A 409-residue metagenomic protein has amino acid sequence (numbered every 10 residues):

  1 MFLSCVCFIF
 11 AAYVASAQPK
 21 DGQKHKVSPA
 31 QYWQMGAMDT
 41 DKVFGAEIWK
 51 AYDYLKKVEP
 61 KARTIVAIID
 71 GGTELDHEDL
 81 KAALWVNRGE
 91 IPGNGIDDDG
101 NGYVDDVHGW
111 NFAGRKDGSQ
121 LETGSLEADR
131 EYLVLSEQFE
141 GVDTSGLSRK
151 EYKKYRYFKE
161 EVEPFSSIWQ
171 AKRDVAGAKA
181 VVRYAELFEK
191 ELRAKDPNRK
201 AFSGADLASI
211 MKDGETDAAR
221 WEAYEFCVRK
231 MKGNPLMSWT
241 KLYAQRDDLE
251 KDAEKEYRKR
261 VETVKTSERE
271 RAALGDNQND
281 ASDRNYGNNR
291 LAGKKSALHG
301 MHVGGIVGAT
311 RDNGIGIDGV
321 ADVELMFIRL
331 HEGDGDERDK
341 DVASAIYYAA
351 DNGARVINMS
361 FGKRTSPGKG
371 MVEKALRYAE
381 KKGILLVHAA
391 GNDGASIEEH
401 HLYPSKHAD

Functional and structural regions predicted by a protein language model:
F2-A12: Bacterial N-terminal signal peptides
A11-P19: Boundary at the C-terminal end of the N-terminal hydrophobic targeting segment
Q18-V43, E47-Y54, R63: Primarily auto-inhibitory N-terminal propeptides
D21-M38, G141-E189, I346-K369, A389: Short acidic, glycine-rich surface-loop motifs adjacent to enzyme active sites
G45-Y52, G300, G304-V307, G314 (+4 more regions): Extracytoplasmic/secreted envelope proteins and their assembly/folding machinery, especially bacterial periplasmic
Y52-V66, G71-R338, H407-A408: Subtilisin-like serine protease catalytic core
I65, E324, R355, G383-L385: Proline-centered loop/turn at the N-terminus of a beta-strand
I317, R338-V342, M359-D409: Substrate-binding/specificity loop regions of serine endopeptidase catalytic domains, predominantly subtilases
